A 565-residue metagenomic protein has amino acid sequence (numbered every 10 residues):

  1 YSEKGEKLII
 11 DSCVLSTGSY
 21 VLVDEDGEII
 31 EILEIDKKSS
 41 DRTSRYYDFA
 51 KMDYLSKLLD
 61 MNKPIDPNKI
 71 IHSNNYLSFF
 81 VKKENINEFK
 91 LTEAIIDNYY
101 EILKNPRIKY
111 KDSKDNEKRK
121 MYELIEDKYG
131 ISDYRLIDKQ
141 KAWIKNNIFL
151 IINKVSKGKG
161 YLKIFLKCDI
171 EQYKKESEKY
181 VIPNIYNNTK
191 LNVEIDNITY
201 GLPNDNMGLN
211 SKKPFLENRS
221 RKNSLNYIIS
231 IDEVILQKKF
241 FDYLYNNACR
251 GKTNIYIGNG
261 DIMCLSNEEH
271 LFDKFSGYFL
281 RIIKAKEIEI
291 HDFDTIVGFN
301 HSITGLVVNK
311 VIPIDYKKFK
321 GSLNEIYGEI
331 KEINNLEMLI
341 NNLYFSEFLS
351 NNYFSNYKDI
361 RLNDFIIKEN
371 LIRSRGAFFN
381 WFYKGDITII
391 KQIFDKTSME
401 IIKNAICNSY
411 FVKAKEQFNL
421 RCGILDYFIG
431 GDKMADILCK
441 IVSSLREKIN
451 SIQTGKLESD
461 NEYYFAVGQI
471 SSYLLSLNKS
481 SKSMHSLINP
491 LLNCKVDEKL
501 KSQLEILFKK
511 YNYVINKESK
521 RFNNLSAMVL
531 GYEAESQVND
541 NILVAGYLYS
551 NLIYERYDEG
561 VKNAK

Functional and structural regions predicted by a protein language model:
Y1-R135, I288-K565: Long, contiguous all-alpha helical interaction modules
Y110-H291: Basic, glycine-/proline-tolerant helical and adjacent loop/strand elements that line or dock onto nucleic-acid
